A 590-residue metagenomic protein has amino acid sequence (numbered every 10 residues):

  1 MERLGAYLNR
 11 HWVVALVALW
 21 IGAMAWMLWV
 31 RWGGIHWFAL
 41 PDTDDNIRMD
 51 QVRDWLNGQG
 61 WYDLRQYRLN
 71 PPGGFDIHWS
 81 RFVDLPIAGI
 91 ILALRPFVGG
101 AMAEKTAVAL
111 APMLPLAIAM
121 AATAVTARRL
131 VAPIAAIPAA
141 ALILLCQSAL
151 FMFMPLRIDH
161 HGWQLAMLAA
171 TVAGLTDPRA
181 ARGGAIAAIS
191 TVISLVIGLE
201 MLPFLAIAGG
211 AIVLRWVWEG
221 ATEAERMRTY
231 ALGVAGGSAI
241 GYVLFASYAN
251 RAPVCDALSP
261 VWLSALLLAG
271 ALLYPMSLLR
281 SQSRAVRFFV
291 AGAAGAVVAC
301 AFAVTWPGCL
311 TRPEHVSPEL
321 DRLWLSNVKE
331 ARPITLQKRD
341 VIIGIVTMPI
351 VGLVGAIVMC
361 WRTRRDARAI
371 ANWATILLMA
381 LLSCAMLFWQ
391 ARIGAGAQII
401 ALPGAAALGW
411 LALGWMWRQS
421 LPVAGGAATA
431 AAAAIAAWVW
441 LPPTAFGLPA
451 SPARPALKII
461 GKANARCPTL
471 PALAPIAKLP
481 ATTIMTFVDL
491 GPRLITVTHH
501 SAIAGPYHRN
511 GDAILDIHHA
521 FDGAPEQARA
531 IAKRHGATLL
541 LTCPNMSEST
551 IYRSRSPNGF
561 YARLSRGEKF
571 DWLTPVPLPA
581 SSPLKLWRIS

Functional and structural regions predicted by a protein language model:
M1-W32, I137, L279-G295: Start-transfer (signal-anchor) and selected internal transmembrane alpha helices of multi-pass inner/ER membrane
E2-A6, D177-I186, R215-R226, Y274-S283 (+2 more regions): Membrane-interface junctions at the ends of membrane-embedded or membrane-associated helices
W20-A23, A111-R129, A135-R179, G183-V217 (+2 more regions): Membrane-embedded helix bundles of polyisoprenyl
V30-L130, A135-A169, S194: Active-site lumenal/periplasmic loops and adjacent helix-entry segments of GT-C-fold, multi-pass membrane
I118, G425-S590: Extracytoplasmic
F204-F289, L411-W415: Perimembrane helix-loop-helix junctions
S259-M276, G292-R362, I370-I376: Alpha-helical transmembrane segments at the extracellular/periplasmic loop-to-helix junctions of multi-pass membrane
I345-V351, W389-A427: Hydrophobic/aromatic-rich transmembrane helices and adjacent perimembrane loops
